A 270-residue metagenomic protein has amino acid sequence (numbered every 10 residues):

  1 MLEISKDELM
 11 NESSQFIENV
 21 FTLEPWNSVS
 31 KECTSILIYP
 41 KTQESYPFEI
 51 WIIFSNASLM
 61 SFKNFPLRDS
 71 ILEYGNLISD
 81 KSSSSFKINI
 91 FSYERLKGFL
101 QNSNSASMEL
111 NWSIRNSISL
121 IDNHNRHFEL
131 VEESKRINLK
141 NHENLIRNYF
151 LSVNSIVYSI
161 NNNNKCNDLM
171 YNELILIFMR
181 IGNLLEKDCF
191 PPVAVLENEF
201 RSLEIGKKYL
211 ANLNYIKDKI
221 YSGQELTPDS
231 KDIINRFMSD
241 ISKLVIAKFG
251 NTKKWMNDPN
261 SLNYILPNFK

Functional and structural regions predicted by a protein language model:
M1-L37: Helical scaffold of the NTase/Pol beta-like nucleotidyltransferase catalytic core
L2-S14, D69-N163, N263-F269: Conserved NTP/Mg2+-binding pocket subregion across the NTase superfamily
I17-S28, P66, I71, G75-I78 (+2 more regions): Hydrophobic, Leu/Ile/Phe/Ala-enriched alpha-helical segments that form helix-helix packing faces
F21, P25-W26, K41, N260 (+1 more regions): Generic low-complexity segments that are intrinsically disordered, proline-rich and/or Lys/Arg-biased
V29-C33, R115-N123, W255-P259: Short N-terminal helix-initiation segments at or just after the protein's N-terminus
T34-F91: Catalytic metal-binding acidic patch
L59-S61, K97, D188: Intrinsically disordered, low-complexity acidic/polar segments
E133-K270: Conserved nucleotidyltransferase catalytic core and NTase-mimicking acidic/glycine-rich helix/loop elements in nucleic
